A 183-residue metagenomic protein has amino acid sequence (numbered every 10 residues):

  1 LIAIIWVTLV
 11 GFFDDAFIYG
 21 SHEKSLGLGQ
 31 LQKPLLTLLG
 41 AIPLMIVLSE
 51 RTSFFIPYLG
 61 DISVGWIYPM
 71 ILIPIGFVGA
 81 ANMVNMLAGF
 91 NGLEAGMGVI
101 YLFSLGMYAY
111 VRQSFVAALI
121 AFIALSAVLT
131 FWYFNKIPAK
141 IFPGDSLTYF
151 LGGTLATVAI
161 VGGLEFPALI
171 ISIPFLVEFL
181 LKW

Functional and structural regions predicted by a protein language model:
L1-K182: "…together with the soluble PPM/PP2C metallo-phosphatase catalytic core" -> "…together with the soluble PPM/PP2C
